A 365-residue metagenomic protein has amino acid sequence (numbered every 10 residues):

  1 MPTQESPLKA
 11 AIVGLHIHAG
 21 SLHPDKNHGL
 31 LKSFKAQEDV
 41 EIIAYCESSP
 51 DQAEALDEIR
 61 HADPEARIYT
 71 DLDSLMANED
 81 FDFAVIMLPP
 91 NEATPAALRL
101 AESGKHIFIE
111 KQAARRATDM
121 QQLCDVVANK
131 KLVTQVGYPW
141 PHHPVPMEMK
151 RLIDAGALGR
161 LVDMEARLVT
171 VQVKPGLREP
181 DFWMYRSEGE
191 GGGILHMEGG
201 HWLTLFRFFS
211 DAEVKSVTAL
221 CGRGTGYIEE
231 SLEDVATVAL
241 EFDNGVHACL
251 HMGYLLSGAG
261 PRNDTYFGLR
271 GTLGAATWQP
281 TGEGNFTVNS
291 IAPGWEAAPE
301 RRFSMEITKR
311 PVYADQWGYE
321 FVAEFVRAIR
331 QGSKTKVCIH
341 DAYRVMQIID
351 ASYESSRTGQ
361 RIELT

Functional and structural regions predicted by a protein language model:
M1-A62: N-terminal Rossmann-like dinucleotide-binding module
M1-P7, I12, F83-V85, D243 (+2 more regions): C-terminal helix-rich "cap/oligomerization" subdomain common to oxidoreductases
P2-Q4, M197, L203-T287, Y319-K334: Contiguous beta-strand/loop segments that form the cofactor/metal-binding neighborhood of enzyme cores
H16-S21, K26, W140-E230, G359: Predominantly a Rossmann-like dinucleotide-binding segment in NAD(P)-dependent oxidoreductases
D51, R310-V322: Active-site loop of classical SDR/Rossmann-like NAD(P)-dependent oxidoreductases, centered on the catalytic Tyr-X3-Lys
D63-V126: Beta-loop-alpha module in the N-terminal Rossmann-like domain of NAD(P)-dependent dehydrogenases, especially those
I109-E110, T134-V136, E165, W278: Hydrophobic residues in well-ordered beta-strands that form the structural core
Q122-W140, R160-M164: Rossmann-fold dehydrogenase core element
